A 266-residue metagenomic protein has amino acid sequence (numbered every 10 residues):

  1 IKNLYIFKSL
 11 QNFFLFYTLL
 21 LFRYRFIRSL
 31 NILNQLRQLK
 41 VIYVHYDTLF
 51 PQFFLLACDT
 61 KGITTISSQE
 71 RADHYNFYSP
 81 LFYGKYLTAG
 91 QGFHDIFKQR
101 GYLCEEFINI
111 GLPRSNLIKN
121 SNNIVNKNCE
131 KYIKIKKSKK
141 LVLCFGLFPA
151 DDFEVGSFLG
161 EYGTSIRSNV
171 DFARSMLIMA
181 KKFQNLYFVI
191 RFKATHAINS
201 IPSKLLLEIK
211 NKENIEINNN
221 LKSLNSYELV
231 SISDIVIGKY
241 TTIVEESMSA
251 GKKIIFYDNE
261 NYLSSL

Functional and structural regions predicted by a protein language model:
I1-L117, I243-V244: Active-site and donor-binding regions of nucleotide-sugar-utilizing enzymes
K40-V41, K85, L141, Y187 (+1 more regions): Structural motif
F54-C58, F97-R100, S200-N211, L266: Short, aromatic/basic amphipathic alpha-helical patches
I63-T65, F188, I254: Hydrophobic beta-strand scaffold residues
Y83, C104-N109, L205-E213, I235 (+1 more regions): Catalytic binding pocket for nucleotide-activated donors in carbohydrate/polymer assembly enzymes
S115-E208: Conserved catalytic-core segment of nucleotide-activated headgroup transferases in glycan assembly
E213-K222: Active-site donor-binding acidic/aromatic loop of nucleotide-activated sugar and phosphosugar transferases involved
K222-S233, S249: Short acidic alpha-helix that forms the nucleotide-activated donor recognition element in Leloir-type transferases
